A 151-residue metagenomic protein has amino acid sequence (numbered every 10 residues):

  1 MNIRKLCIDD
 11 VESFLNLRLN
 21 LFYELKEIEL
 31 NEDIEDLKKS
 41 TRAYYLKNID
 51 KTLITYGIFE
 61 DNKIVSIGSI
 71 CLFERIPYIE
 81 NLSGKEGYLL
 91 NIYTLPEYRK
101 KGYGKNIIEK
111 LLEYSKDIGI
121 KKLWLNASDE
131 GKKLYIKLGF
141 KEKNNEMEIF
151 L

Functional and structural regions predicted by a protein language model:
N2-N16: A short beta-loop-alpha structural element at the N-terminal edge of CoA-dependent acyl/N-acetyltransferase catalytic
K5, I120, I136-E146: Conserved acetyl-CoA-binding loop of GNAT-fold acetyltransferases
F22-Y44: Conserved GNAT-fold acetyl-CoA-binding loop/helix
A43-G57: A short helix-loop-beta-strand connector motif used in the catalytic cores of GNAT acetyltransferases and, in some
G57, K63-L72, Y88, Y93: Conserved beta-strand in the GNAT
Y98-K110: Conserved acetyl-CoA pyrophosphate-binding loop and the N-cap/start of the following alpha-helix in GNAT-like
I108, S115-A127: Conserved GNAT acetyl-CoA-binding A-motif
L123-K133, E148-L151: Conserved beta-strand-loop-alpha-helix junction that forms the acyl-donor binding cleft
